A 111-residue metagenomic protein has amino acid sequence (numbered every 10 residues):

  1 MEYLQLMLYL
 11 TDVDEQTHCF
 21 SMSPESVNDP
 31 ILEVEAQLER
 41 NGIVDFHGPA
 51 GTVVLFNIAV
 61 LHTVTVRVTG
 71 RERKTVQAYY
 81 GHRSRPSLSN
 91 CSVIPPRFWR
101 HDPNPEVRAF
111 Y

Functional and structural regions predicted by a protein language model:
M1-H47, P86-I94: Catalytic core of non-heme Fe(II) oxygenases with the double-stranded beta-helix
D12-V13, F56-V60: Short Ser/Thr-interspersed hydrophobic loop/turn segments at strand-loop and sheet-helix junctions that line or gate
V53, V60-Y111: Non-heme Fe(II)/2-oxoglutarate
